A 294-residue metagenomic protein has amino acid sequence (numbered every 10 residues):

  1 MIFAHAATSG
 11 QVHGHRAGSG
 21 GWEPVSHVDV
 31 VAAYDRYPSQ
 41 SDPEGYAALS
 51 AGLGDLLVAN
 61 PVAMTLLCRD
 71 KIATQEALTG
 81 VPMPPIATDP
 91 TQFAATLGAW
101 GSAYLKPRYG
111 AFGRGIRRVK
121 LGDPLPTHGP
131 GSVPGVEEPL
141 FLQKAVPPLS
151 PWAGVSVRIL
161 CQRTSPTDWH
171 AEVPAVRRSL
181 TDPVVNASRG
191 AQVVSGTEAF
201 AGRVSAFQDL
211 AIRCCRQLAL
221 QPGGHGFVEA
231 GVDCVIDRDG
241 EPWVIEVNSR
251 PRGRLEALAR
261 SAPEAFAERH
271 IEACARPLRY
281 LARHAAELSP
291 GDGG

Functional and structural regions predicted by a protein language model:
M1-T88: Conserved N-proximal alpha/beta basic substrate-recognition cap immediately N-terminal to, or forming the N-lobe
V12, T167-W169, E241-P242: Hydrophobic residues embedded in beta-strands of well-ordered beta-sheets
D42-P43, L67, F112-G115, P151 (+1 more regions): Short catalytic/ligand-binding loop motif for oxyanion handling, primarily in non-cytosolic enzymes, centered on
L49-P147: Active-site nucleotide/adenylate-binding loops and adjacent lid/helix of ATP-dependent enzymes
A99-S102, R114-S195: Phosphate-binding site of ATP-dependent enzymes
Y109-A111, S150-V155, H225-V228: A short catalytic or substrate-binding loop motif that flags glycine-/basic-rich loops and adjacent residues that bind
E198-F227, I236-G294: C-terminal active-site "lid" helix and adjoining low-complexity regulatory extension at the edge of ATP-using catalytic
V232-C234: Hydrophobic residue at the +6 position relative to the catalytic HRD Asp in the kinase catalytic loop
